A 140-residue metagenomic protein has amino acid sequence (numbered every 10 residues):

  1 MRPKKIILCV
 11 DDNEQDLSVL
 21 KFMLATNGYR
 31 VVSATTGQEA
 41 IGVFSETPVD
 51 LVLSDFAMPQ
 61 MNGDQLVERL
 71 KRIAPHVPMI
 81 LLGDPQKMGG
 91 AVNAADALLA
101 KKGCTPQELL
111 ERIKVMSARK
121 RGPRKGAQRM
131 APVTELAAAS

Functional and structural regions predicted by a protein language model:
M1-I6, Q107-S140: Non-catalytic signal-transmission and effector/linker regions of two-component phosphorelay proteins
P3-Q15, L20-L24, V52: Conserved acidic segment of CheY-like receiver
G28-T35, V43: Short hydrophobic/Thr-rich beta-strand motif most characteristic of the beta2 strand and flanking loop of CheY-like
T35-E39, N62-L66: Acidic catalytic/metal-coordinating carboxylates
S45-T47, R69-H76, N93: Conserved phosphotransfer cores of two-component systems
D55: Active-site residues of response regulator receiver
M58: Receiver (REC) domain active-site loop signature in two-component systems and cognate sites in sensor histidine kinases
Q65, L81-E111, V115: Alpha4 helix (beta4-alpha4-beta5 surface) of REC/receiver domains from two-component response regulators
